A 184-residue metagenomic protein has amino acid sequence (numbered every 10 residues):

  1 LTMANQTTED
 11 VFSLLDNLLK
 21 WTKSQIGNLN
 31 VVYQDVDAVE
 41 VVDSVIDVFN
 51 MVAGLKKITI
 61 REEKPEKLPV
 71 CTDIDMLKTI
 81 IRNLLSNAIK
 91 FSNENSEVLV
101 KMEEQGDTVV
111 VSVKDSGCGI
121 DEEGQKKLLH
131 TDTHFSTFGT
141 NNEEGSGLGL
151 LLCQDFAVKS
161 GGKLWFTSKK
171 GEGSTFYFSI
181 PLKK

Functional and structural regions predicted by a protein language model:
A4-V11: Short alpha-helical segment of the dimerization/phosphotransfer core of two-component systems
T22-Y33: Helix-loop junction within the histidine kinase core
V32-D37, G54, T59-L68: Conserved catalytic submotifs in the C-terminal HATPase_c
V32-D47, K78: A conserved beta-strand-to-alpha-helix junction within the catalytic ATP-binding
A38, G119-K127: Short helix N-cap motif at coil->helix boundaries in the Bergerat
A88-I89: Short helix-loop "hinge" at the ATP-lid/N-box region of the Bergerat-fold HATPase_c
